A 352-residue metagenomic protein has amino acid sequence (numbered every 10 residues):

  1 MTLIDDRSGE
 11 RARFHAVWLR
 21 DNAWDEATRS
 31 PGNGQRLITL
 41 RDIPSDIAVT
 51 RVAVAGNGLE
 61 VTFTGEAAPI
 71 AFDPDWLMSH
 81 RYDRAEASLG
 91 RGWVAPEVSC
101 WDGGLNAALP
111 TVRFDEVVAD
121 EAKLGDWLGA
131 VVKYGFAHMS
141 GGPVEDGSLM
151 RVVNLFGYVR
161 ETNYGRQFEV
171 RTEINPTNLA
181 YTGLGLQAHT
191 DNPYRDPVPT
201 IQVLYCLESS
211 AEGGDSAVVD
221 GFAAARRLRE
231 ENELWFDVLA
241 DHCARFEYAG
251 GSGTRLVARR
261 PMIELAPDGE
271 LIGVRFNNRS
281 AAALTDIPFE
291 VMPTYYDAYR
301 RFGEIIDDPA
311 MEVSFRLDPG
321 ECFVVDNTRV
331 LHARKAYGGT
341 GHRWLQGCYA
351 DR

Functional and structural regions predicted by a protein language model:
M1-A119: Motif-centric detector for short Cys/His coordination patterns
A87-G90, V94-F136, G141-P319, F323-R352: Active-site environment of non-heme Fe oxygenases that use a 2-His-1-carboxylate facial triad
